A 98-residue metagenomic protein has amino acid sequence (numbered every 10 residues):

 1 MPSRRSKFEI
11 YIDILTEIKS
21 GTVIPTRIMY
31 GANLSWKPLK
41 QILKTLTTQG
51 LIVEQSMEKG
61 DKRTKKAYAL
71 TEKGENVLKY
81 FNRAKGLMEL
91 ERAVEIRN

Functional and structural regions predicted by a protein language model:
M1-D13: Short alpha-helical segments that sit at the start of domains
R4, L34-Q49: Short amphipathic alpha-helical interaction segments
D13, E17-G21: Short amphipathic alpha-helical elements of helix-turn-helix/winged-helix folds
T22-G31: Short acidic, hydrophobic short linear motifs in intrinsically disordered regions
L34, A67-L70, N98: A compositional/biophysical signature of low hydrophobicity enriched in polar/charged and small residues
T47-E58: A short, conserved structural fragment
G60-Y80: Basic, amphipathic "hinge/linker" alpha-helix immediately C-terminal to the N-terminal HTH DNA-binding motif
N76-N98: Amphipathic alpha-helical dimerization/coiled-coil segments that flank or bridge DNA-binding/regulatory modules
